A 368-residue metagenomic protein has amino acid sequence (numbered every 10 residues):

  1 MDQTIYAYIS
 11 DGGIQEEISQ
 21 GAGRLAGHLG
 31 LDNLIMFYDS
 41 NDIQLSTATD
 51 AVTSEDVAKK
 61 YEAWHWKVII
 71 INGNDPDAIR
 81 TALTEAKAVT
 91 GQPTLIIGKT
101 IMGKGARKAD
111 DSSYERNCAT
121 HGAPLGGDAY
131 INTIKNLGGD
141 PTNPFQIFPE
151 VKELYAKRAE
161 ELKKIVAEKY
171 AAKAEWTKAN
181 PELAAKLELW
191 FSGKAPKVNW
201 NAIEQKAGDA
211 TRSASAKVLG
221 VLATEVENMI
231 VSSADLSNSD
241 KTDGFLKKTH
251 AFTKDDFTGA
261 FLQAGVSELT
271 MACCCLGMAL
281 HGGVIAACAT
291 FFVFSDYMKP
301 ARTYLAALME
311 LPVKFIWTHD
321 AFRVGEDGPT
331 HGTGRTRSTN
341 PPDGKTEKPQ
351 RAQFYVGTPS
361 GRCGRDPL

Functional and structural regions predicted by a protein language model:
M1-A156, E347-L368: Glycine-rich ThDP/TPP pyrophosphate-binding loop and its adjacent helix/strand module within ThDP-dependent enzymes
M1-T4, E153, R158-G364: Thiamine diphosphate
